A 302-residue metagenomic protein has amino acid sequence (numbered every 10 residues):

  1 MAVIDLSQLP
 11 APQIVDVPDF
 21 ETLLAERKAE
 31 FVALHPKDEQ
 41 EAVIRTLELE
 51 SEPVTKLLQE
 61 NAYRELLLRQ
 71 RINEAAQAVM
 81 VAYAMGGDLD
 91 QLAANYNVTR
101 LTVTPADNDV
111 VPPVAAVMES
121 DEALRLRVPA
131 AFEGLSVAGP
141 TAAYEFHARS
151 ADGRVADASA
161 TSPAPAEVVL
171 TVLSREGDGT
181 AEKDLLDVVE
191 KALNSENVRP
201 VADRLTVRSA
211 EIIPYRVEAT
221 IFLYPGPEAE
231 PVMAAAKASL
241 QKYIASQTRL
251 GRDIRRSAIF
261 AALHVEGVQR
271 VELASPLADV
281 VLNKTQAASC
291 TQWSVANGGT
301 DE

Functional and structural regions predicted by a protein language model:
M1-V137, V232-A235, S239-E302: N-terminal polar alpha-helical/low-complexity "assembly arms" that mediate subunit docking, oligomerization
E133-R252: Carbohydrate-recognition loop of C-type lectin domains
